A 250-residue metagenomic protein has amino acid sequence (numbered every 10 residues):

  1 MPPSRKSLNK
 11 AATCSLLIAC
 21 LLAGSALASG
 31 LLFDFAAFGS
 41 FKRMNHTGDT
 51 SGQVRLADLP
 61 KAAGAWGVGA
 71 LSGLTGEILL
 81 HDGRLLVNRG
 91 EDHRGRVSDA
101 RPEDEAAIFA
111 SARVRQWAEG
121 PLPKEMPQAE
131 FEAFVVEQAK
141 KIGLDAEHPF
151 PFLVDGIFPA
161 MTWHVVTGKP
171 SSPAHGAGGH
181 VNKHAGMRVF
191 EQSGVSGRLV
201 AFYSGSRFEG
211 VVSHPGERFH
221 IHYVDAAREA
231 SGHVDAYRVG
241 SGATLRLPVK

Functional and structural regions predicted by a protein language model:
P2-S15: Bacterial N-terminal signal peptides that target proteins for export
C14-S25: Bacterial N-terminal signal peptides
A23, G232-H233: Short, flexible, surface-exposed loop segments at domain boundaries
G30-D58, W66-T75, D92-G216, S231 (+1 more regions): Cysteine-centric segments in proteins
I78: Cofactor- and metal-binding active-site motifs of prokaryotic enzymes that mediate redox/radical or nucleophilic
R84-L86: Hydrophobic residues embedded in beta-strands of well-ordered beta-sheets
G216-H222: Histidine-centered divalent-metal-coordination microenvironment in nucleic-acid enzymes
V224-A226: A generic structural motif
